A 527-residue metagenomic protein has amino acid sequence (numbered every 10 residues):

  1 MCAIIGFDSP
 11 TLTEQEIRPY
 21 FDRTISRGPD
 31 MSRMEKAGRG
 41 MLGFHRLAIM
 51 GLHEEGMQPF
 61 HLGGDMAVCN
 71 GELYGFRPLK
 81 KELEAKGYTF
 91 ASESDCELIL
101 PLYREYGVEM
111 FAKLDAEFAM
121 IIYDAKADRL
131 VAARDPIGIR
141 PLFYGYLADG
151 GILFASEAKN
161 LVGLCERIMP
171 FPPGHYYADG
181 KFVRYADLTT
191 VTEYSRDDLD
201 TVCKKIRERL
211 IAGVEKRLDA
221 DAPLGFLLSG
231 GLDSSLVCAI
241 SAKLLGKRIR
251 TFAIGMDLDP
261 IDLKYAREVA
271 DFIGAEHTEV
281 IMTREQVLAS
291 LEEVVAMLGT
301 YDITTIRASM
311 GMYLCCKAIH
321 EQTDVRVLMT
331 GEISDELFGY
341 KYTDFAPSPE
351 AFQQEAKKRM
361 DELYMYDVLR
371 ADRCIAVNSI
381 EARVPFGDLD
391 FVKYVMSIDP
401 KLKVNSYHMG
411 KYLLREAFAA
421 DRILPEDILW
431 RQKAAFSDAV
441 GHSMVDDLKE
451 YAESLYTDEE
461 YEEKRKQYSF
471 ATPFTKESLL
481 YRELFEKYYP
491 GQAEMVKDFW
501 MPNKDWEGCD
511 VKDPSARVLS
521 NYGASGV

Functional and structural regions predicted by a protein language model:
M1-T300, Q322, R326: Cysteine-centered catalytic environments shared across enzyme families
G6, L100, L314-H320, M396 (+4 more regions): Short, amphipathic alpha-helical segments that act as regulatory/interfacial helices in nucleotide-processing proteins
T13, S92-D95, L114, L199-I206 (+10 more regions): Hydrophobic (often cysteine-bearing) scaffold residues that line and stabilize catalytic clefts of nucleotide/cofactor
L98, R209, G213, V269 (+4 more regions): Amphipathic alpha-helical segments that form well-ordered structural scaffolds and often line/cohere around active
E157-N160, D200-T201, E208-L224, A439-V527: Peripheral terminal appendages
L258-C316, Q322, G339-Q353, R373 (+2 more regions): ATP-dependent adenylate-handling ligase core
V325-T330, S334-F352, E362-P473: Mid-to-C-terminal catalytic subdomains of enzymes that bind/position adenosyl phosphate moieties or nucleic-acid
